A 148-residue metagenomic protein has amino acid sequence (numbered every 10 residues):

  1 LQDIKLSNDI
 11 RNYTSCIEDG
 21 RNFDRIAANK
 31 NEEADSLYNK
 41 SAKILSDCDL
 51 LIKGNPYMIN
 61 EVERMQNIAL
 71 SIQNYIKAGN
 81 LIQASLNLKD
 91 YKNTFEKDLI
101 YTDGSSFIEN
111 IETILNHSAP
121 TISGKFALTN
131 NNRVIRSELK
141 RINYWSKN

Functional and structural regions predicted by a protein language model:
L1-G54, E109-N148: N-terminal alpha-helical interaction modules that lie
N22, L70-L81: Residue-level signature for tetratricopeptide repeat
K30-Y38, E61-M65, K77, L81: Solvent-exposed, acidic/flexible segments
K40-K43, N67-S71, Q83-D90: Extracytoplasmic/secreted proteins, especially bacterial periplasmic and envelope-associated proteins
L50-N60, D98-I100: Flexible helix-coil transition and linker loops at the boundaries of alpha-helical arrays
V62-A69, L99-G124: TPR/TPR-like alpha-solenoid helical repeat scaffolds
K77-L99, F126-N130: TPR/TPR-like (Sel1-like) alpha-helical repeat modules
